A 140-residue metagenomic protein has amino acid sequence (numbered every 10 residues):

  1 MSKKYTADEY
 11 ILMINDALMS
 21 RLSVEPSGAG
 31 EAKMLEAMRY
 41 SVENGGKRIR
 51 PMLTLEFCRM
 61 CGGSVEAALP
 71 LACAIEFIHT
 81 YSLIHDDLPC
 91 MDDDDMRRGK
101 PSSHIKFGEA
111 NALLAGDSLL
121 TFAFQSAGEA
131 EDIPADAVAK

Functional and structural regions predicted by a protein language model:
M1-P26: N-terminal amphipathic/basic leader segments beginning at the initiator methionine
E9, A29-K140: Mg2+-dependent prenyl diphosphate-binding active-site environment of isoprenoid biosynthetic enzymes
